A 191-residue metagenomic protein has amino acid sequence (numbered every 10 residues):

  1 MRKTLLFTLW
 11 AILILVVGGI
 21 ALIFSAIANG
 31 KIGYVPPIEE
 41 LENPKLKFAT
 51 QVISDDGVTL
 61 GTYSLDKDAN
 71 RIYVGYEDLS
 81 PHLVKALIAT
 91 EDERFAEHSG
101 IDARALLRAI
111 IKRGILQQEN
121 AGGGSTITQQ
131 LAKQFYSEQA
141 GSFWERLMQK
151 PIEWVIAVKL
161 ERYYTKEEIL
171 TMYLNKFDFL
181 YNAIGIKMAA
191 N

Functional and structural regions predicted by a protein language model:
M1-I53, G114: N-terminal type II signal-anchor transmembrane helix that functions as the membrane-insertion/stop-transfer segment
K47-A49, I53-N191: Peptidoglycan glycan-strand catalytic modules in the bacterial/periplasmic cell-wall system
